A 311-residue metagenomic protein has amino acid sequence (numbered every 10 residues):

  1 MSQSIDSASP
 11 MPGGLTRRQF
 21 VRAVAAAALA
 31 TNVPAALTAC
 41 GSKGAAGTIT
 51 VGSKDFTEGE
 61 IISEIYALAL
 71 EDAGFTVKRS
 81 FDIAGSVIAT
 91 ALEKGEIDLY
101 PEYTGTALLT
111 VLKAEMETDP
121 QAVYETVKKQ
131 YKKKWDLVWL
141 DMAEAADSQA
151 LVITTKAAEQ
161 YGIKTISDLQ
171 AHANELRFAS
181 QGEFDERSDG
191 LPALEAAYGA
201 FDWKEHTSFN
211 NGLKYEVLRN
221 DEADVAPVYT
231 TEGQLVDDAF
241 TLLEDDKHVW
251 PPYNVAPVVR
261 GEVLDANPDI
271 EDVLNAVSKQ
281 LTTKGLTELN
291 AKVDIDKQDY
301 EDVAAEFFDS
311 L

Functional and structural regions predicted by a protein language model:
M1-L15, Q19, A25-A35: N-terminal secretory signal peptides
T38-A39: C-terminal motif of bacterial Sec signal peptides marking the signal peptidase cleavage site
A46-E58, T76-S80, N174-A179: Short, well-ordered beta-strand elements
T57, R79-T90, G182, K204-E216: Short helix-initiation/N-cap motifs at beta->coil->alpha
E64, L68-A69, S86-I97, K113 (+2 more regions): Short helices/loops that flank or line small-molecule/ion binding pockets
V111-Q121, E125-L140, N220-E222, Q234-K247: Ligand-binding "clamshell"
P120-F178, K279-T283: A conserved helix-loop-strand patch within extracytoplasmic ligand-binding domains of the periplasmic binding
Q149-E159, N254-N267: A bilobed periplasmic-binding-protein/Venus flytrap-type ligand-binding module shared by bacterial periplasmic
